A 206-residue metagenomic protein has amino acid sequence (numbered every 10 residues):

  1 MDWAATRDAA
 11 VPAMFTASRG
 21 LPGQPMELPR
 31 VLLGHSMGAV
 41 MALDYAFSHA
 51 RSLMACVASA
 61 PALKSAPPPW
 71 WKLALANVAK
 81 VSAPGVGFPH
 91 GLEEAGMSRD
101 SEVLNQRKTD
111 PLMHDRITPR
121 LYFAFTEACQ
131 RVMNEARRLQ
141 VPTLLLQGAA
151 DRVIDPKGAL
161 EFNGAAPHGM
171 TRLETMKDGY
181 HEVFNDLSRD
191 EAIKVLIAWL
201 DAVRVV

Functional and structural regions predicted by a protein language model:
M1-G20: Alpha/beta-hydrolase active-site loop
G23-H35: Alpha/beta-hydrolase fold nucleophile elbow
E27, L53, M170-T171: Core-facing hydrophobic residues within beta-strands of well-ordered domains
L33-T118: Alpha/beta-hydrolase-fold enzymes
I117-E135: Active-site nucleophile elbow and catalytic-triad environment of alpha/beta-hydrolase enzymes
L139, L145-Q147, D151: Short beta-strand/loop motif that positions the catalytic acidic residue of the alpha/beta-hydrolase fold
R152-G158: Conserved alpha/beta-hydrolase "acid-adjacent" motif
M170-V206: Catalytic active-site module of serine/aspartate enzymes centered on a nucleophile-bearing elbow/loop
